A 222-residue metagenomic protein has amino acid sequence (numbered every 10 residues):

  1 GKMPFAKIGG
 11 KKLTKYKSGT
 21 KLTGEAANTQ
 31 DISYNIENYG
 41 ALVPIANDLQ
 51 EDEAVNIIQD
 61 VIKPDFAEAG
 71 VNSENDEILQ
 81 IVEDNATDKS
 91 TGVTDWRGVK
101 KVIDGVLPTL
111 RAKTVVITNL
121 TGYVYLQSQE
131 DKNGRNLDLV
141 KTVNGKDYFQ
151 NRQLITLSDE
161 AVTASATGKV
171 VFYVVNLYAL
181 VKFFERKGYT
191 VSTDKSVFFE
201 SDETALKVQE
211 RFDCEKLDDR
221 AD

Functional and structural regions predicted by a protein language model:
G1-A41, K100: Assembly/oligomerization interface modules of large self-assembling protein complexes
M3, K12-K17, E25-A26, D52-A54 (+3 more regions): Short helix/loop capping segments that flank catalytic or ligand/cofactor-binding pockets
V43-N56: A generic structural motif
V55-K63, A67: Short, charged, low-complexity patches
N75-D88: Short, glycine/acidic-rich hinge or "gate" loops at secondary-structure transitions that mediate conformational
T87-E210, A221: Extended oligomerization regions of viral-like shell subunits
